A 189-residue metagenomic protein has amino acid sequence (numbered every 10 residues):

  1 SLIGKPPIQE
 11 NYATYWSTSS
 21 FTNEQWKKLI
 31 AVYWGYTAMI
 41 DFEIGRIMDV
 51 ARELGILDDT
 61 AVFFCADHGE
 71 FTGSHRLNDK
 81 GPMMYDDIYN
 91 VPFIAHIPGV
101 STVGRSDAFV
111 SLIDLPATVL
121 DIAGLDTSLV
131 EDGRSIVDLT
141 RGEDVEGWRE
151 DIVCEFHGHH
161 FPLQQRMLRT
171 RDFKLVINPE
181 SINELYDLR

Functional and structural regions predicted by a protein language model:
S1-F109, I122-L129, I177: Active-site-proximal cap/lid insertion segments
H68-S74, I113-P116, D121-L188: C-terminal cap/loop subdomain of S1 sulfatases and analogous C-terminal strand-loop tails that border
P98, L188-R189: Short acidic (Asp/Glu) and glycine-rich catalytic loops that position anionic groups and cofactors
